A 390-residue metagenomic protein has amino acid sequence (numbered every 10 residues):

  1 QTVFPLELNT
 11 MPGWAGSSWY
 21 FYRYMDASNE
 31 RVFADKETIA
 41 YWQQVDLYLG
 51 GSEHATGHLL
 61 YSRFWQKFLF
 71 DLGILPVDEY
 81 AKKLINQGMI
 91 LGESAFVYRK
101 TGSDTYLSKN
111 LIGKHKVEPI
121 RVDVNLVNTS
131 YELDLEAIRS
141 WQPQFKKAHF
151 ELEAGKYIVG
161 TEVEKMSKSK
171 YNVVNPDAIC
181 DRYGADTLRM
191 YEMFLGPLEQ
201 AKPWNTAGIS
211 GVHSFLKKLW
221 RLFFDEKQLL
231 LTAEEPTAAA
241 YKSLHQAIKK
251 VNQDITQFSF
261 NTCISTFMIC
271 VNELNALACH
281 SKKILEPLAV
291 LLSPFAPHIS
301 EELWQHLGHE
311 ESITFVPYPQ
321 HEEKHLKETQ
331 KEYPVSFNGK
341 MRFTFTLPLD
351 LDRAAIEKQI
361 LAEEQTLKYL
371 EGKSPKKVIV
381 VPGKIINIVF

Functional and structural regions predicted by a protein language model:
T2, S28-Q43, K67-Y80, K114-V127 (+7 more regions): Secondary-structure transition/capping motifs at alpha-helix termini and the adjoining loop/turn into the next element
N9-L49, S169-Y171: Active-site-adjacent "gating/activation" loops or surface patches in catalytic cores
G16, F21-R23, L59, R63-L72: Alpha-helical support elements that line or immediately flank enzyme active sites and cofactor-binding pockets
N29-E30, L230-A233, Y333-F390: NTP/phosphate- and nucleic-acid-binding module
Q44-S62: N-terminal catalytic cores of NTP/NDP-binding nucleotidyl/phosphoryl-transfer enzymes
L60, I74-Y80, A178-T346, I379-P382: Helix-rich, typically C-terminal accessory recognition domains appended to large enzymatic cores
N86-F96, S293: Short, conserved secondary-structure transition motifs
T105-Y241, I386: Catalytic adenosine-cofactor/nucleotide-binding cores of aminoacyl-tRNA synthetases and other
